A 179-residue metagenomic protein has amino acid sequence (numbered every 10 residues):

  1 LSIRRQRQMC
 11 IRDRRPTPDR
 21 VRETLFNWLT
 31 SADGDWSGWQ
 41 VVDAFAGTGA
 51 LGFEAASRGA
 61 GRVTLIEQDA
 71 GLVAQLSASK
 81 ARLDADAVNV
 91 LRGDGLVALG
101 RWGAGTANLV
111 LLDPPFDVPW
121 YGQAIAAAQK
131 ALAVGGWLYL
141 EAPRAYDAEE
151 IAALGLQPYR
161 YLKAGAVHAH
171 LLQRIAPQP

Functional and structural regions predicted by a protein language model:
L1-I11: Single conserved hydrophobic/aromatic residue that forms the stacking wall/gate of nucleotide- or nucleobase-binding
W36-G47: Conserved class I S-adenosyl-L-methionine
T48-G61: Conserved SAM-binding loop of SAM-dependent methyltransferases across substrates and taxa, primarily the Class I
R62-E67: Conserved SAM-binding motif I beta-strand of class I
L76-S77: Conserved SAM-binding loop
A85-G95: Conserved SAM-binding strand-loop segment of SAM-dependent methyltransferases
R101-L109: A short acidic, Gly/Pro-enriched loop at the edge of an enzyme's catalytic core that lines a small-molecule cofactor
L132-L138: Short glycine-dipeptide loop
